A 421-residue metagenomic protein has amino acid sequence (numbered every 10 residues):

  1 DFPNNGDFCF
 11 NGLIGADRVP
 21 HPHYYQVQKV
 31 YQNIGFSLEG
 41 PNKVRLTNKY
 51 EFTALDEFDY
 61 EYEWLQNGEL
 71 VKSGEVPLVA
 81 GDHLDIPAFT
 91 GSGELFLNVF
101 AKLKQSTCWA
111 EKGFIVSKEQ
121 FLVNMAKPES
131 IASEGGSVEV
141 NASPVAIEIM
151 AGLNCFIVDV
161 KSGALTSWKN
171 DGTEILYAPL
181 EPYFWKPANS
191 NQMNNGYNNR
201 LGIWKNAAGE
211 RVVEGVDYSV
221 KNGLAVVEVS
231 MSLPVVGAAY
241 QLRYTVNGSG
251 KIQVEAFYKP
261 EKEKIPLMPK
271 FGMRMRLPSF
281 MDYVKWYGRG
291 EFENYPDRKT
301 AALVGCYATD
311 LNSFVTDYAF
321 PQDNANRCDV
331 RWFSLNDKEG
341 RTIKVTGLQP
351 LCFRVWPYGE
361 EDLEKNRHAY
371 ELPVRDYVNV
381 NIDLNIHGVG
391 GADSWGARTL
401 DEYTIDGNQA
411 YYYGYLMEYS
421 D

Functional and structural regions predicted by a protein language model:
D1-P41, E51-D56, E61-L70: Extended substrate-binding grooves/exosites of carbohydrate-active enzymes
F36-E39, W109-E111, Y283-W286: Acidic/polar loop patches that form or flank catalytic/metal-binding clefts of enzymes that bind anionic ligands
K43-L78, H83-A88, G93-L103: Beta-strand-rich binding/interaction modules
L55-E57, S73, A110, L267 (+1 more regions): Generic domain-boundary/flexible-linker signal
L70-K72, I115, E174: Residue-level detector of beta-propeller blades
G81-H83, G113, N408: Glycine-centered loop/turn motifs
F89-S92, T107, F121-D421: Beta-strand/loop-rich accessory regions of lumenal/periplasmic or secreted enzymes, predominantly carbohydrate-active
V99-K127: Polar, glycine-rich mid-to-C-terminal structural blocks that act as macromolecule-binding/assembly scaffolds
